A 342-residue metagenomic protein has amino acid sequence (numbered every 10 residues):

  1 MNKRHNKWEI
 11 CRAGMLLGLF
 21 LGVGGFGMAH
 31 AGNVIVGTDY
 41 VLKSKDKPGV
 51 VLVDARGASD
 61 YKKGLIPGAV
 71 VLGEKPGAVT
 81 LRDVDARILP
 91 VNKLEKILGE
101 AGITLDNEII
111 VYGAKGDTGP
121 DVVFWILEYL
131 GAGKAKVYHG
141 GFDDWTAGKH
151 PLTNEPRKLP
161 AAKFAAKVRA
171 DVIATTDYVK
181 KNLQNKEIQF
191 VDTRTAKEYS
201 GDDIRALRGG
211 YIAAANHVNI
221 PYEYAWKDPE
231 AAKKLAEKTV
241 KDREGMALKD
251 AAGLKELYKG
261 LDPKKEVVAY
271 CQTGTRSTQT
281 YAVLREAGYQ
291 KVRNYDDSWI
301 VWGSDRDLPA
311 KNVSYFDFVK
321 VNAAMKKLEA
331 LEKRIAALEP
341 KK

Functional and structural regions predicted by a protein language model:
M1-I10: N-terminal secretory signal peptides that target proteins for export/translocation
N6-K7, M15, Q279: Sequence-pattern detector for short linear motifs and compositional/periodic biases rather than a specific fold
I10, V23, G209-Y211: Residues at the start of alpha-helices and the adjacent loop-to-helix junctions
R12-G25: Bacterial N-terminal signal peptides
A29-V51, G57-Q189, T193-K342: Rhodanese-like catalytic fold shared by cysteine-dependent sulfurtransferases and DSP/PTP-type phosphatases
